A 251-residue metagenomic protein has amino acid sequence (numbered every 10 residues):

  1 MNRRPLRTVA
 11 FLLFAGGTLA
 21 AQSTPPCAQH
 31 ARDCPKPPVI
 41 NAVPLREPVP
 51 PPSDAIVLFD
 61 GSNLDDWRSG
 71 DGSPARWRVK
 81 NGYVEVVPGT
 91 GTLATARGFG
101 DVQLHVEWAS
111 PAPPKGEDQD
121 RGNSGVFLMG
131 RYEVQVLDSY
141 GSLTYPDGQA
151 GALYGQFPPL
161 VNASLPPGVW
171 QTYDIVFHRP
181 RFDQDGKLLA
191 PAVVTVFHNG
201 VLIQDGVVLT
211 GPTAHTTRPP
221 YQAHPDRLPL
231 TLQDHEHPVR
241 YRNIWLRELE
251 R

Functional and structural regions predicted by a protein language model:
M1-A10: Bacterial N-terminal signal peptides that target proteins for export
R4, L19-Q22: N-terminal export/targeting leaders of redox proteins
V9-T18: Bacterial N-terminal signal peptides
A21-R251: Carbohydrate-interacting regions of secretory-pathway proteins
